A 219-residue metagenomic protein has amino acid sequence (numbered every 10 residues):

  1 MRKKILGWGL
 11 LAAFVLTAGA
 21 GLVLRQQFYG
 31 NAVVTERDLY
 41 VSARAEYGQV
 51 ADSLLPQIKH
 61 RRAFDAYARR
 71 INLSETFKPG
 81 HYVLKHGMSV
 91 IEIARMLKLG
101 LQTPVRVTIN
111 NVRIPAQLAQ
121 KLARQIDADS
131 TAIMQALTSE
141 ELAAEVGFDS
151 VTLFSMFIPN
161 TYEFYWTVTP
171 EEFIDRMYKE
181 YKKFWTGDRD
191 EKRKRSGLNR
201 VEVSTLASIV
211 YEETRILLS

Functional and structural regions predicted by a protein language model:
M1-S219: Conserved catalytic or metal-liganding residues and their short signature motifs at active sites of enzymes
